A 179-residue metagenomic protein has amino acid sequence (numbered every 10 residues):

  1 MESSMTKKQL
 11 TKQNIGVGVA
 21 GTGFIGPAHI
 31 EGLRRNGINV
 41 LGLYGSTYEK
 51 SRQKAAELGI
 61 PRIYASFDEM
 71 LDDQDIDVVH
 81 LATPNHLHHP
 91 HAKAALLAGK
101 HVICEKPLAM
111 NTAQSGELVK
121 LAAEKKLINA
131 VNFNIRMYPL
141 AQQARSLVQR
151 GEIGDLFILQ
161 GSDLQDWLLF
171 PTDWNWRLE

Functional and structural regions predicted by a protein language model:
E2-L58: N-terminal Rossmann-like dinucleotide-binding module
R35-N36, D73-Q74, Y138: Acidic-histidine catalytic/liganding microenvironments
L58-L121: Beta-loop-alpha module in the N-terminal Rossmann-like domain of NAD(P)-dependent dehydrogenases, especially those
Y64, I103, I128-A130, Q160: Structural detector of well-ordered beta-strand residues that form the stable sheet scaffold of enzyme domains
E117-I135, G154-I158: Rossmann-fold dehydrogenase core element
I135-E179: Predominantly a Rossmann-like dinucleotide-binding segment in NAD(P)-dependent oxidoreductases
